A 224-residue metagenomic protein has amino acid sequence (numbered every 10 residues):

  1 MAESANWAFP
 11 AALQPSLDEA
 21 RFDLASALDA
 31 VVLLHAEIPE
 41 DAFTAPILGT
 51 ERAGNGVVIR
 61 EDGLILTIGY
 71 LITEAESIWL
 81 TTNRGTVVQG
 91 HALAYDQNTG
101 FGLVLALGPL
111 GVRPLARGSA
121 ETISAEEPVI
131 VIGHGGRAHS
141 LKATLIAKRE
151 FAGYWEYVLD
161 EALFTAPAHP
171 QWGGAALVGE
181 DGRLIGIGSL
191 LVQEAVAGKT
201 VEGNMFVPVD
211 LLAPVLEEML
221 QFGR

Functional and structural regions predicted by a protein language model:
M1-L24, V112, P128-I130, R137-A138 (+1 more regions): C-terminal cap/linker of serine protease catalytic domains
A8-A12, P39-D41, A53, R60-H139 (+4 more regions): Conserved active-site neighborhood of the chymotrypsin/trypsin-like protease fold
S26-I47: A short, Trp-centered hydrophobic/proline-enriched beta-strand micro-motif
V31, I65-G69, A125-G135, T165 (+2 more regions): Active-site-proximal beta-strands of protease catalytic cores
I47-T50, A166-P170: Short loop/turn motifs at secondary-structure junctions and domain boundaries
G56-V58, G90-A92, L145-A147, L177: Conserved hydrophobic positions within beta-strands
G100-A106, A152-F164, G174, K199: Short, solvent-exposed secondary-structure boundary/capping segments
K142-Y154, T200-M205: Short, compositionally biased
